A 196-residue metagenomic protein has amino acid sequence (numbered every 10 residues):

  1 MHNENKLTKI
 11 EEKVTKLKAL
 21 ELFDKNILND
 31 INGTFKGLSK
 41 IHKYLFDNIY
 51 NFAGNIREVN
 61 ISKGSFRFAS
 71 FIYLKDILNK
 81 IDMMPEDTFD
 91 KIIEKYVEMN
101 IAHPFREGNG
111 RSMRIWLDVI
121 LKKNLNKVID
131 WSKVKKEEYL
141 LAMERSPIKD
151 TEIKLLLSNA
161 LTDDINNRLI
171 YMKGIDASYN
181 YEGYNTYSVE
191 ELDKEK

Functional and structural regions predicted by a protein language model:
M1-K196: FIC/Doc superfamily catalytic core
